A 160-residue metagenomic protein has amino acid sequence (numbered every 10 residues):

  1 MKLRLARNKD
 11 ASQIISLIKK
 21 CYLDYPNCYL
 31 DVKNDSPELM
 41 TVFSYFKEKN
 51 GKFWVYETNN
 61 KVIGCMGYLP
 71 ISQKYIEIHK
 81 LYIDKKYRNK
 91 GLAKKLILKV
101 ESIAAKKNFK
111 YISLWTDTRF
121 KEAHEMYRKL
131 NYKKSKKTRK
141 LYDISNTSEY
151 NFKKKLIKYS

Functional and structural regions predicted by a protein language model:
M1-L3: Extreme N-terminal starter segment of soluble prokaryotic enzymes
L5-K80, D84-K85, I97-K99, K136-K140 (+1 more regions): Acetyl-CoA-dependent GNAT
L17-C21, I103, M126, L130: Alpha-helical interaction/dimerization surfaces of two-component signaling modules
K47, A105-K106: Residue-level signal for alpha-helix termini/capping positions
I83, N89-S102, K129: Conserved acetyl-CoA-binding loop-helix of GNAT-fold acetyltransferases
K90, K106-K110: Short coil/turn segments at alpha/beta junctions that flank glycine-rich nucleotide-binding fingerprints
K110-K133, K137-S160: C-terminal "cap" of GNAT-fold acetyltransferases
